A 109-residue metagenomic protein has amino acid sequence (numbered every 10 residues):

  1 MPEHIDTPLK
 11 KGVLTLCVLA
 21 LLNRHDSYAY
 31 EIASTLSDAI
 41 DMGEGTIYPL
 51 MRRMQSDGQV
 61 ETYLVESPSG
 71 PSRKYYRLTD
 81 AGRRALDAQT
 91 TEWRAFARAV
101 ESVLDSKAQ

Functional and structural regions predicted by a protein language model:
M1-P2, Y76: A positively charged, amphipathic N-terminal helix/segment that binds anionic biomolecules
P2-E3, R84-Q109: Amphipathic alpha-helical dimerization/coiled-coil segments that flank or bridge DNA-binding/regulatory modules
D6-Y48, V65: N-terminal helix-turn-helix DNA-binding core of bacterial DNA-binding proteins
Y48-M54: Short, hydrophobic-biased segments on the C-terminal half of alpha helices that form "recognition helices"
D57-S72, R77: Beta-hairpin "wing" of winged helix-turn-helix
L78-R83: Accessory beta->alpha helical hairpin/"wing" motif in late/C-terminal subdomains of nucleic-acid enzymes
